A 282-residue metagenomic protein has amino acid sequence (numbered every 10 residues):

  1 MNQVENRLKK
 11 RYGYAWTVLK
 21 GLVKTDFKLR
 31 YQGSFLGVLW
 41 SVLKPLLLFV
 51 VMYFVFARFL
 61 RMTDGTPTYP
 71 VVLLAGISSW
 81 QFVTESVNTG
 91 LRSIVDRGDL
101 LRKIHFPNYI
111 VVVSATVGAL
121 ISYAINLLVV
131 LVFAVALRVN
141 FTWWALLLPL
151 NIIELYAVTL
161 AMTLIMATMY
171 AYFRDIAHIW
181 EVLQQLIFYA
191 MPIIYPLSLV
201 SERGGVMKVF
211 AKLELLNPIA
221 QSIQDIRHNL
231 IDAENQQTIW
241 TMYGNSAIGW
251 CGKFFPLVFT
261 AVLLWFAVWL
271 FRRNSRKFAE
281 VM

Functional and structural regions predicted by a protein language model:
M1-M282: Hydrophobic transmembrane alpha-helices and immediately adjacent juxtamembrane helices of multi-pass inner-membrane
